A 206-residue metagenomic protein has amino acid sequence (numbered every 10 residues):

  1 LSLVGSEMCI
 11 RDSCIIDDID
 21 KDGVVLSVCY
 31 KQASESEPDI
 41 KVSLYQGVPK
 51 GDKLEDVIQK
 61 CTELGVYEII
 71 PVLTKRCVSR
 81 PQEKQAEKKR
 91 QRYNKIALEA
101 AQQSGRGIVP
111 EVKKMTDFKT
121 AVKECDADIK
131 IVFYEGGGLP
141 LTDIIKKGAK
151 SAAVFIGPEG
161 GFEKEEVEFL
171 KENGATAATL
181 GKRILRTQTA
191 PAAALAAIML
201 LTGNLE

Functional and structural regions predicted by a protein language model:
L1-G5, I10: Single conserved hydrophobic/aromatic residue that forms the stacking wall/gate of nucleotide- or nucleobase-binding
S2, G65, G174: Conserved functional loop/turn residues at catalytic and ligand-binding sites
R11-I19: Short beta-strand-centered aromatic/proline hotspots
D20-C29: Short, solvent-exposed secondary-structure boundary/capping segments
C29-K31, E35-I131: RNA substrate-binding interface of SAM-dependent RNA methyltransferases
K31, E159-G160, K182-L185: Short, acidic/turn-prone active-site loops that include or flank metal/cofactor- and phosphate-binding residues
C125-V167, T176-T179: Active-site/ligand-binding-proximal alpha/beta "capping" segment
K164-E206: Structured adenosyl-cofactor binding patch, chiefly the S-adenosyl-L-methionine
